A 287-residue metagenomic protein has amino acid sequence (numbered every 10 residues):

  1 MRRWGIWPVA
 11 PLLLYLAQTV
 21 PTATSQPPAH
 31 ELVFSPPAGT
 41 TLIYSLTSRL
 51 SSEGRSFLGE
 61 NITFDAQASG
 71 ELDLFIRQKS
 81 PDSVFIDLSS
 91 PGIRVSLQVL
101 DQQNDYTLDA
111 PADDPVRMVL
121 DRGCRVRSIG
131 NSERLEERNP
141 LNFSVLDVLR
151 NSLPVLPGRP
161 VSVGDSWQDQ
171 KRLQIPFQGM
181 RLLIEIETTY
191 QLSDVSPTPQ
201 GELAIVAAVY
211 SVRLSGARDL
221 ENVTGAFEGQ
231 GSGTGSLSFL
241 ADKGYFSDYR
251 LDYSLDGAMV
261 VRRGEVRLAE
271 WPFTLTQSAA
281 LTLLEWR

Functional and structural regions predicted by a protein language model:
M1-V9: Bacterial N-terminal signal peptides that target proteins for export
W4, A17-T22: A detector of low-complexity, intrinsically disordered, Ser/Thr/Gly/Pro/Ala-rich segments
P8-Q18: Bacterial N-terminal signal peptides
P21-R287: Signature of exported/secreted
